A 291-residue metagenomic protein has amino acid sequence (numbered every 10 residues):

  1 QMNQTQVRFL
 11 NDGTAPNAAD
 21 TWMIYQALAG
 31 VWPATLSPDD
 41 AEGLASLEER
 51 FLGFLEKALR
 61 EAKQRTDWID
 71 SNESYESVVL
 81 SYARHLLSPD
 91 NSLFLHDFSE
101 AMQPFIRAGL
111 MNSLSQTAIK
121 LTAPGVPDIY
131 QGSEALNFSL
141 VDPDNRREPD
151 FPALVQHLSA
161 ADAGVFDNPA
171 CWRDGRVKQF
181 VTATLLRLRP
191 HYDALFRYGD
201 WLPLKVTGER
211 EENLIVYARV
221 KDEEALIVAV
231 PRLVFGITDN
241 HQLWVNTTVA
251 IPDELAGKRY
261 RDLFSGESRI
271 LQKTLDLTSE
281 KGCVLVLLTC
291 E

Functional and structural regions predicted by a protein language model:
Q1-E291: Carbohydrate-interacting/catalytic domains
